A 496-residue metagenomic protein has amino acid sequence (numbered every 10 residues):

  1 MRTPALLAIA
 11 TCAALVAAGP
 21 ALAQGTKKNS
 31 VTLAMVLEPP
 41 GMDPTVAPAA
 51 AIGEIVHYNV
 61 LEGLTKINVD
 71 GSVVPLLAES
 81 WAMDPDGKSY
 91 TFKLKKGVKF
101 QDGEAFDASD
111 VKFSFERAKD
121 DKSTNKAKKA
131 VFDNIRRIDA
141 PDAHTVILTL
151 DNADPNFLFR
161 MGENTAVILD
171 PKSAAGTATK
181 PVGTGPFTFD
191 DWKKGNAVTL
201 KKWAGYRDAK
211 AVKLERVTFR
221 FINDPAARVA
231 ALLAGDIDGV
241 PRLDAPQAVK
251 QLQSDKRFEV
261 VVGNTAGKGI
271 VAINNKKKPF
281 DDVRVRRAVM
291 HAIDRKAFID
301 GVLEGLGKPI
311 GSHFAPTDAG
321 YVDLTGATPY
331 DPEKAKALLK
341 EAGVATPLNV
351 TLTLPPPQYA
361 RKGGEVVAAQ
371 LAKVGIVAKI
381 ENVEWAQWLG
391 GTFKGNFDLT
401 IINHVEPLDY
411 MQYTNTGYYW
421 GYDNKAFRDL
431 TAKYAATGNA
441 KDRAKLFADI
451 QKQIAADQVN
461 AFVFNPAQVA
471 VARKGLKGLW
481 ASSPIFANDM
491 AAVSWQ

Functional and structural regions predicted by a protein language model:
T32, D107-S114, A143-T149, G185-P186 (+8 more regions): Alpha-helical secondary-structure segments
A34-P85, E116, V182-G183: N-terminal lobe/hinge region of extracytoplasmic solute-binding protein
S72, F159-V212, R216, D224 (+2 more regions): Gly/Pro-rich hinge or "lid" segments in bacterial periplasmic/extracellular proteins
K93, A127-P171: Surface-exposed binding/hinge segments that line and control ligand-binding clefts or catalytic entry sites
A175, G205-K250, A368, V377-K379: Ligand-site clamp/hinge motif
F187, E304, K308-E341, Y359-K362: Structural transition elements
V377-W388, M411-G475: Extracytoplasmic/peripheral linker and loop segments enriched in polar/acidic and small residues with frequent Thr/Pro
A470-Q496: Long beta-strand-rich cores associated with HINT superfamily self-processing modules
